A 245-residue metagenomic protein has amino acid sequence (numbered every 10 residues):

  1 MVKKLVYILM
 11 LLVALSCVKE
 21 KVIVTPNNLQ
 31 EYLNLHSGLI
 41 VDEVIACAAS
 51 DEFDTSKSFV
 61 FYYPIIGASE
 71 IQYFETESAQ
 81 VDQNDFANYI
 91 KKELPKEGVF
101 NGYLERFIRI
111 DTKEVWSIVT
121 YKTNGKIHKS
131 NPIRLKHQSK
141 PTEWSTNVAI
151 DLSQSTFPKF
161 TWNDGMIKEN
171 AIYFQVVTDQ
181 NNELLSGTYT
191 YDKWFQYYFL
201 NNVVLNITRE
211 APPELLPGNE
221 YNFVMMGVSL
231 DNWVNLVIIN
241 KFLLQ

Functional and structural regions predicted by a protein language model:
V13-S16: C-terminal motif of bacterial Sec signal peptides marking the signal peptidase cleavage site
K19-Y89, Q245: Acidic/polar, low-complexity intrinsically disordered N-terminal segments immediately downstream of a Sec signal
V22-C47, S130-T161: Short, compositionally biased P/S/T/A/G/V-rich stretches that sit at domain boundaries
V22-N27, K122-K140, V228-Q245: Extracellular fibronectin type III
F59-I65, P158-I167: Aromatic/hydrophobic beta-strand junction motif of beta-rich domains
A87-T112, W194-P217: Signal that preferentially marks extracellular ectodomain short beta-strand elements of beta-sandwich modules
N101-H128, A211-L236: Beta-strand-rich modules
W162-Q245: C-terminal, beta-strand-rich globular interaction domains
